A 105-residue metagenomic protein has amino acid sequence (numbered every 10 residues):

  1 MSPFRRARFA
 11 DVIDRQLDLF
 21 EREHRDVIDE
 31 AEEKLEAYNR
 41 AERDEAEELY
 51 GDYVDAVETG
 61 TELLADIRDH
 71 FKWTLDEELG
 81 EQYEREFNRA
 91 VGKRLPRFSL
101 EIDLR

Functional and structural regions predicted by a protein language model:
M1-Y38: Short terminal alpha-helical segments
R6, N39-Y53, W73-E84: Alpha-helical rod/repeat scaffolding segments in eukaryotic adaptors/tethers and long-chain four-helix cytokines
D11, R40, D52-D55, R85 (+2 more regions): Intrinsically disordered, low-complexity regions enriched in small/polar residues
H24-R68: Amphipathic alpha-helical interaction modules
K72-R105: Amphipathic alpha-helical binding modules
